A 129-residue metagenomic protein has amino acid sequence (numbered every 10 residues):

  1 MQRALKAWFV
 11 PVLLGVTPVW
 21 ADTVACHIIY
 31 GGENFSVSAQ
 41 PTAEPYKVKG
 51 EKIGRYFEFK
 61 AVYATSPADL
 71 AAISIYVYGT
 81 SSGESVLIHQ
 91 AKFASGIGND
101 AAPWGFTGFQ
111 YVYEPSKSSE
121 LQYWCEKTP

Functional and structural regions predicted by a protein language model:
M1-F9: Bacterial N-terminal signal peptides that target proteins for export
V16-A21: N-terminal signal peptide c-region/cleavage motif recognized by signal peptidases
D22-P129: Cysteine-centric segments in proteins
